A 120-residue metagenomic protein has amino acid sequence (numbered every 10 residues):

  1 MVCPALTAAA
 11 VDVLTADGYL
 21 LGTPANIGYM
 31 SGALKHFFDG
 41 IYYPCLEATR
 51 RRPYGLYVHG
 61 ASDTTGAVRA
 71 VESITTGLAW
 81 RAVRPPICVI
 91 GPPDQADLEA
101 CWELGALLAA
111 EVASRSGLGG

Functional and structural regions predicted by a protein language model:
M1: Conserved beta-strand positions in the Rossmann-like core of class I SAM-dependent methyltransferases
A5-R84: Helix-loop-strand module that forms the ligand-binding subsite of alpha/beta enzymes
A9, R81-G120: Glycine-rich phosphate/pyrophosphate-binding loop and the adjoining helix
